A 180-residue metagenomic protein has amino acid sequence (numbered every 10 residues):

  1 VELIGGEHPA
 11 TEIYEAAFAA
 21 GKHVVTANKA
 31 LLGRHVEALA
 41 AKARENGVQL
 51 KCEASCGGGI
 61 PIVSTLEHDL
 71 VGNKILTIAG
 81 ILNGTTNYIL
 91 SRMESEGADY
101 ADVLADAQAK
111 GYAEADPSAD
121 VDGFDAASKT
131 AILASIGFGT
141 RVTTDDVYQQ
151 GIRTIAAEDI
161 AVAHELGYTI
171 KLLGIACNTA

Functional and structural regions predicted by a protein language model:
V1: Metal-centered catalytic cores of metalloenzymes
I4-A20, A27-H68: Rossmann-fold NAD(P)-binding glycine/threonine-rich loop
E7, L32-G33, G97, F124 (+1 more regions): Short alpha-helix boundary/capping motifs
V24-V25, I78: Hydrophobic residues within beta-strands of alpha/beta enzymes
A30, C56, I81, A176-N178: Short, solvent-exposed coil/turn elements at secondary-structure transition points
R44-D125, I132: Rossmann-like NAD(P)H-binding beta-loop-alpha module
D102-A180: Substrate-binding/catalytic subdomain of NAD(P)-dependent oxidoreductase enzymes
